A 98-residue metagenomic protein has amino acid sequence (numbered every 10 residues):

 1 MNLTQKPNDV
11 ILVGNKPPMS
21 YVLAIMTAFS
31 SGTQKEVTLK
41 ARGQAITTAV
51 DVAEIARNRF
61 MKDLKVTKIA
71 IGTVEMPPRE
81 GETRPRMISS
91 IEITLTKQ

Functional and structural regions predicted by a protein language model:
M1-K35, T48-Q98: Long, charged, low-complexity intrinsically disordered regions
E36-A41: Short glycine-rich phosphate-binding loop at a beta-alpha junction
R42-T48: Acidic, metal-coordinating catalytic cores used for nucleic-acid/nucleotide bond scission and strand-transfer chemistry
